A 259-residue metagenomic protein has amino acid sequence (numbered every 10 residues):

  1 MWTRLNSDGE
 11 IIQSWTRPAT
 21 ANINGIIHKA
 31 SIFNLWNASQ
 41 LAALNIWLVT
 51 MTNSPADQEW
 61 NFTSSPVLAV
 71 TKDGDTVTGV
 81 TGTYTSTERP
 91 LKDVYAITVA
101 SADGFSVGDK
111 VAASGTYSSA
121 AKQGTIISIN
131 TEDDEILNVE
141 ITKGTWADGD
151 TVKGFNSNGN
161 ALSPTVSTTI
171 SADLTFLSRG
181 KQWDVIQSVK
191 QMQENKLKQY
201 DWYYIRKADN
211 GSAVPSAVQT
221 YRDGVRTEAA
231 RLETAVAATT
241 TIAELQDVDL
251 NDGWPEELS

Functional and structural regions predicted by a protein language model:
M1-L91, A172-S259: A preference for well-ordered globular domain cores that mediate specific macromolecular interactions or catalysis
K92-T151, N156-I170: Autoprocessing Asn-cyclization modules and mimics
